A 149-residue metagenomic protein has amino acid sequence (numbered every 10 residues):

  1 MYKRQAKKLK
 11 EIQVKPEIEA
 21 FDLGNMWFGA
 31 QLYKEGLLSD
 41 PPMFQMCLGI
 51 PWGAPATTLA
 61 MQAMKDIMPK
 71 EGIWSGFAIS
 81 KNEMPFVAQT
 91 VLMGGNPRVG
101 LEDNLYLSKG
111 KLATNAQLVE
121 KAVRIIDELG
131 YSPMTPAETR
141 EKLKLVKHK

Functional and structural regions predicted by a protein language model:
M1-K3: Conserved small/polar residues in nucleotide/adenosyl-binding loops
K10-E11, Y33-M43, M68-E71, V91-R98: Glycine-enriched alpha-helix->loop->beta-strand junction motifs that scaffold or abut catalytic
P16-E19, D40-M46, W74-F77, P97-V99 (+1 more regions): Hydrophobic faces of well-ordered beta-strands that scaffold small-molecule active sites in alpha/beta enzyme cores
M26, D40-E83: Hydrophobic protein-protein interaction segments
G29, T90, T139: Conserved, mostly hydrophobic/aromatic
N96-K111: Glycine-rich phosphate-binding active-site loops on the catalytic face of alpha/beta enzymes
S108-P133: C-terminal helical cap(s) of enzyme catalytic domains, especially alpha/beta-barrels
R124-K149: Mid-to-C-terminal alpha-helical segments outside catalytic/metal-binding sites
